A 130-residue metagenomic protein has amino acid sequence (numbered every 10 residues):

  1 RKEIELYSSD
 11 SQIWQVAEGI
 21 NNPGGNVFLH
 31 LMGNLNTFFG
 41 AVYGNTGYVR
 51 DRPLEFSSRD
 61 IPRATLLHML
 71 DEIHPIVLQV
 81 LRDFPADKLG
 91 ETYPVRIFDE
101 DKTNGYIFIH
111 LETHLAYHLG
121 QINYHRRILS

Functional and structural regions predicted by a protein language model:
R1-K2, P53-S57: Short N-terminal helix-initiation segments at or just after the protein's N-terminus
R1-S8, N36-F39, H74-P85, L119 (+1 more regions): Structural signal for well-ordered, non-membrane alpha-helices
E5, E91-V95: Acidic-glycine-rich active-site phosphate/pyrophosphate-binding loop
D10-L54, V95-S130: Short, contiguous alpha-helical
S58-T92, Y106-L115: Acidic/histidine-rich alpha-helical segments that form the ligand environment of transition-metal centers
